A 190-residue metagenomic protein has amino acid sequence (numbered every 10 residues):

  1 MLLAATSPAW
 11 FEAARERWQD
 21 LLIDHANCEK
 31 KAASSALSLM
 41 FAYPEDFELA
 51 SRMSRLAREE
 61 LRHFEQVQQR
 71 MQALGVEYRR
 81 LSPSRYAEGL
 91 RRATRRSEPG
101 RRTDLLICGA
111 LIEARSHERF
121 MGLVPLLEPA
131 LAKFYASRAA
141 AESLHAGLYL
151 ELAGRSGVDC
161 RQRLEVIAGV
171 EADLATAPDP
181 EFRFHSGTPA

Functional and structural regions predicted by a protein language model:
M1-A190: Non-heme di-metal
